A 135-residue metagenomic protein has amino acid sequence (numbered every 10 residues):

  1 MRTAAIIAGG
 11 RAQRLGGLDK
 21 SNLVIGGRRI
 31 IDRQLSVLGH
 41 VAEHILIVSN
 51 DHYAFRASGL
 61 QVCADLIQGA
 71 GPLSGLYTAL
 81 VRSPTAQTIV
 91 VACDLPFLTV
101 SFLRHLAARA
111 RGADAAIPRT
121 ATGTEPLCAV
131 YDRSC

Functional and structural regions predicted by a protein language model:
M1-C135: Nucleotide and nucleotide-moiety/phosphate-recognizing core
